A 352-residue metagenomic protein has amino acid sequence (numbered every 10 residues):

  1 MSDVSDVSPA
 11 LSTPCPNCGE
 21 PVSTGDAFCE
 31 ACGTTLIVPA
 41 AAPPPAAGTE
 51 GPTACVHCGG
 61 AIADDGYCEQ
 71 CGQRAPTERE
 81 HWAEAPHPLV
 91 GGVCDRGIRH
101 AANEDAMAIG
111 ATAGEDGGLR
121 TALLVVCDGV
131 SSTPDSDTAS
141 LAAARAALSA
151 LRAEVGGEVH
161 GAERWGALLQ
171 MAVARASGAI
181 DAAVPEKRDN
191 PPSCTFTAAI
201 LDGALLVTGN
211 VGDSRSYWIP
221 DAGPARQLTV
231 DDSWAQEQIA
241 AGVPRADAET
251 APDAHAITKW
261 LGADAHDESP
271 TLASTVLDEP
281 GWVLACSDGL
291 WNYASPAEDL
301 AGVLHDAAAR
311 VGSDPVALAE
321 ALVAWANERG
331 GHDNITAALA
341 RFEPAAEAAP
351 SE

Functional and structural regions predicted by a protein language model:
M1-E352: PP2C/PPM-type serine/threonine phosphatase catalytic domain
